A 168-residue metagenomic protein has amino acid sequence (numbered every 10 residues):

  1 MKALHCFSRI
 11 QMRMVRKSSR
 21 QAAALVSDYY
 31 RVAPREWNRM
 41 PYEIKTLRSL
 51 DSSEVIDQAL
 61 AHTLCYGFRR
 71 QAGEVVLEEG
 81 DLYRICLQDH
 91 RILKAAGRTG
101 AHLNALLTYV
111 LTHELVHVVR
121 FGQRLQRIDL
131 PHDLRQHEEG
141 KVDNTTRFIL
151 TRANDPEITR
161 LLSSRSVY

Functional and structural regions predicted by a protein language model:
M1-L77: A metal-dependent hydrolase signature that marks the N-terminal structural subdomain at the beginning of catalytic folds
A24, D28, H117, F148-T151: A generic structural signal for well-ordered alpha-helical segments enriched in polar/charged residues
Y30, G122-Q123, A153-E157: Long, hydrophobic, amphipathic alpha-helical segments used as structural scaffolds
Q58-A105: Active-site scaffold of zinc-dependent metalloenzymes
Y83, A101-R120: Amphipathic protein-protein interaction modules
Q88-I92, E114, F121-Q123: Beta-hairpin (beta-strand-turn-beta-strand) motif
K94, A105-Y109, R120-T151: Post-HEXXH active-site segment of zinc metalloproteases
F148-Y168: Short helix/loop segments within enzyme catalytic domains that coordinate or immediately flank catalytic cofactors
